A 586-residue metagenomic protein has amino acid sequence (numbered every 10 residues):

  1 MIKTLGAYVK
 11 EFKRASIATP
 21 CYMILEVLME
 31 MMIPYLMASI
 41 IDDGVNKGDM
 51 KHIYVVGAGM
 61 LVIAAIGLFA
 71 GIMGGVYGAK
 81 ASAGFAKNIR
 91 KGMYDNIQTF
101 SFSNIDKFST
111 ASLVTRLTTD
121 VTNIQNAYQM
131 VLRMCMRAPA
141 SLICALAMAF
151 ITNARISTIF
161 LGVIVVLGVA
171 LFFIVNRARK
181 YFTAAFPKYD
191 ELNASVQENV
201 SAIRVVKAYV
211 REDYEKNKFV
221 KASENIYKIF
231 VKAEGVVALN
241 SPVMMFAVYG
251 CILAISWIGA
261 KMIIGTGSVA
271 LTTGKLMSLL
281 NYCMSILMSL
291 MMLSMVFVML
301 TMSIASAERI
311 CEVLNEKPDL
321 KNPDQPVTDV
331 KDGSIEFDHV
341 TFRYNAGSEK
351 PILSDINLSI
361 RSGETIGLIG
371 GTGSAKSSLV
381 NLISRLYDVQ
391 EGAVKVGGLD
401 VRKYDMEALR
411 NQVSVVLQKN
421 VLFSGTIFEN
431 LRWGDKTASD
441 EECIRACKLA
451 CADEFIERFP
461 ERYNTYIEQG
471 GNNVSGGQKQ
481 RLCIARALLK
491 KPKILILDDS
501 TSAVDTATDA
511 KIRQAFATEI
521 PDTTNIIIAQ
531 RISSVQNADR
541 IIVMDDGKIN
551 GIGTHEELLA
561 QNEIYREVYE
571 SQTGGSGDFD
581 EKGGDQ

Functional and structural regions predicted by a protein language model:
M1-I33, M37, V45-G57, G74-G78 (+15 more regions): Membrane-integrated ABC transporters
K10-R14, T99-S103, T119-L132, M136 (+6 more regions): An intracellular "coupling" helix at the cytosolic face of ABC transporter transmembrane type-1 domains
E11, A15-L28, S39, I63 (+3 more regions): Transmembrane helices of ABC transporter permease
C21-Y22, M29-D42, I63-T110, V114 (+12 more regions): Juxtamembrane helix-loop junctions of ABC transporter transmembrane domains
D49-I53, M148-G162, K232-E308, V313-L314: Helix-loop-helix
I97, F219, I310, F337-H339: Conserved catalytic Walker-motif region of ABC-type ATPase nucleotide-binding domains
T328-Q586: ABC-type nucleotide-binding domain
